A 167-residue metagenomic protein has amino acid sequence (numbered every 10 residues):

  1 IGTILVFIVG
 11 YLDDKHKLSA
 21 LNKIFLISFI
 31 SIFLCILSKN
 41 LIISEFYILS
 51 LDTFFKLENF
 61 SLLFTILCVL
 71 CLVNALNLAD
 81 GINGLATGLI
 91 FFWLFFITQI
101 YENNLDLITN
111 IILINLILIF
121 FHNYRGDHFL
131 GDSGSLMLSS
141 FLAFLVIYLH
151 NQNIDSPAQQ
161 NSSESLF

Functional and structural regions predicted by a protein language model:
I1, L51-C68, I108-I117: Short, motif-level signal for alpha-helix interfacial/capping segments enriched in acidic residues and aromatics/proline
I1-I8, A86-F167: Alpha-helical transmembrane segments
I1-K56, F64, S162-F167: N-terminal transmembrane signal-anchor/hairpin module of polytopic inner-membrane proteins
I8-K15, I32-N40, L70-N74, Q99-N103 (+1 more regions): Structural signature of transmembrane alpha-helix termini at the membrane-water interface
Y11-S28, L57-F60, V73-L89, F120-L138: Interhelical loop and helix-boundary elements at the membrane-water interface of polytopic inner-membrane proteins
I24-F25, L34, S38, L72 (+4 more regions): Single-residue recognition of alpha-helix boundary sites
S28, L62, C68, I90-Q99: Alpha-helical transmembrane segments of multi-pass inner-membrane proteins
N40-F46, C68, H150-S156: Short, Lys/Arg-enriched charge-dense amphipathic segments
